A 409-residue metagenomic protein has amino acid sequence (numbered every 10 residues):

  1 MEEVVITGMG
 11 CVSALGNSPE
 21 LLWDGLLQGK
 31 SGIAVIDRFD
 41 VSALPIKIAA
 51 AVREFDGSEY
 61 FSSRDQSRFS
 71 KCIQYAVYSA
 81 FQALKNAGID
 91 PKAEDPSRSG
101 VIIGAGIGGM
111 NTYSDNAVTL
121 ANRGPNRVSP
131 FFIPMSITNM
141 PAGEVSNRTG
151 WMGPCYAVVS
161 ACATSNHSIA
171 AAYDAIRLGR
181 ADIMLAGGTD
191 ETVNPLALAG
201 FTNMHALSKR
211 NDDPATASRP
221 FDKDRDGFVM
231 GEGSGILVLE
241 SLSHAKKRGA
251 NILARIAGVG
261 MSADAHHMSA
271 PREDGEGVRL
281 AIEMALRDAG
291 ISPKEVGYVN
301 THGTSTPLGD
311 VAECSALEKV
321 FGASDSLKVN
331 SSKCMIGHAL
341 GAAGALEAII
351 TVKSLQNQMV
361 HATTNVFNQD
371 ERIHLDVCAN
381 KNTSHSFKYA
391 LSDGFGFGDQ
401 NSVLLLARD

Functional and structural regions predicted by a protein language model:
M1-D65, A87, S243-R255, I349-T364 (+1 more regions): ACP-dependent fatty acid/polyketide chain-elongation machinery
E3-T7, K30-A34, D212-A289, Y298 (+1 more regions): Condensing-enzyme catalytic core mediating Claisen C-C bond formation in acyl metabolism
I6, K30-A161, T189-L198, P293-G309: Conserved beta-ketoacyl condensing-enzyme motif
E20-L27, N111-P125, A175-L178, L198-N211 (+3 more regions): A glycine- and small-aliphatic-rich helix-loop capping segment at beta-alpha/alpha-beta transitions that lines
V41-A50, G108-T112, E191-S218, G260-L280 (+3 more regions): Active-site-adjacent elements of ketosynthase-type condensing enzymes
A76-A87, P141, S168, E240-L242 (+4 more regions): Short, well-ordered amphipathic alpha-helical segments that serve as non-catalytic structural scaffolds within diverse
A76-I89, T138-P141, S146-D190, F228-A250 (+2 more regions): Active-site-proximal alpha-helical scaffold in enzymes
N122-S129, A170, D174, L178 (+4 more regions): Glycine-/small-residue-rich "gating" segment that lines the acyl/pantetheine channel and substrate pocket
